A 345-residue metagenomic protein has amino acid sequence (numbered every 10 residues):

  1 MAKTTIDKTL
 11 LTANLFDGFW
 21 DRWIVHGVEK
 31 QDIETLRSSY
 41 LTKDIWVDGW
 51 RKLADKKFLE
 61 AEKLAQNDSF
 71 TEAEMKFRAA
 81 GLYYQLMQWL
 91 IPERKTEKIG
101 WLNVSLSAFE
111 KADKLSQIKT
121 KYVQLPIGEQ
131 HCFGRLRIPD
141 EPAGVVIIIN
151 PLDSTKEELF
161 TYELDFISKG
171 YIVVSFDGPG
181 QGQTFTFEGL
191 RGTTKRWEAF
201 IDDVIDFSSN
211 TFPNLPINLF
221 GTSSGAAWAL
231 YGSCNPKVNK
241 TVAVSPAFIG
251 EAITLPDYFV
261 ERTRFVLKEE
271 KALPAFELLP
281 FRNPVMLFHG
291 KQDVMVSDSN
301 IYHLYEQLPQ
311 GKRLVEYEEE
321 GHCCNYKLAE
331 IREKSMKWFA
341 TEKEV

Functional and structural regions predicted by a protein language model:
W50, A54-K57, E93-P139: N-terminal cap/lid segment of alpha/beta-hydrolase-fold proteins
A143-P151: Short beta-strand element of the alpha/beta-hydrolase
Y162, N283, S297-E306: Short alpha-helix in the alpha/beta-hydrolase fold that links the catalytic acid
F166-T184: Conserved alpha/beta-hydrolase
R191-F212: Alpha/beta-hydrolase active-site loop
A226-L273: Hydrolase active-site cap/lid region
F281, L287-H289, D293: Short beta-strand/loop motif that positions the catalytic acidic residue of the alpha/beta-hydrolase fold
E320-A329: Catalytic histidine-centered segment of alpha/beta-hydrolase-like enzymes
